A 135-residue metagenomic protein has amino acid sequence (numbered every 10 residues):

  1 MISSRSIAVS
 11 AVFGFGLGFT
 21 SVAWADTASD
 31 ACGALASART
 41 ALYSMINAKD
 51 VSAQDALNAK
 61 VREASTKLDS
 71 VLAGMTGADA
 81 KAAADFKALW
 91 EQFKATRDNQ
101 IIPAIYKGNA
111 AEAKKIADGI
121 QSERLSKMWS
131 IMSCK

Functional and structural regions predicted by a protein language model:
M1-A11: Bacterial N-terminal signal peptides that target proteins for export
S10-G18: Bacterial N-terminal signal peptides
G18-A25: Sec/Tat signal peptide C-region and signal peptidase I cleavage site
D26-A84, A104-D118: Membrane-proximal N-terminal soluble sensing/regulatory segments of transmembrane proteins
Q92-T96: Extended, amphipathic, non-transmembrane alpha-helical segments
Q100-I101: Transmembrane alpha-helical segments of integral membrane proteins
I116-K135: Extracytoplasmic
